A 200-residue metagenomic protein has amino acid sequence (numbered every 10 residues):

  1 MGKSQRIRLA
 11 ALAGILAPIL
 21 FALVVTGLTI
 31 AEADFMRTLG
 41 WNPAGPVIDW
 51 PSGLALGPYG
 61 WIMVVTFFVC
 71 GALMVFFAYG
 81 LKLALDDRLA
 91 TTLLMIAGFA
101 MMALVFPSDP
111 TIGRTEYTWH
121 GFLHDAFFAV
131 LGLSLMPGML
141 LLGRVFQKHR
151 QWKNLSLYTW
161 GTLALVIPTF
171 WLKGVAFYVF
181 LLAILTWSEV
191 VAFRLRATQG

Functional and structural regions predicted by a protein language model:
G2-A44, I48-W50, L54-T198: Hydrophobic, aromatic-enriched alpha-helical segments typical of multi-pass transmembrane helices
